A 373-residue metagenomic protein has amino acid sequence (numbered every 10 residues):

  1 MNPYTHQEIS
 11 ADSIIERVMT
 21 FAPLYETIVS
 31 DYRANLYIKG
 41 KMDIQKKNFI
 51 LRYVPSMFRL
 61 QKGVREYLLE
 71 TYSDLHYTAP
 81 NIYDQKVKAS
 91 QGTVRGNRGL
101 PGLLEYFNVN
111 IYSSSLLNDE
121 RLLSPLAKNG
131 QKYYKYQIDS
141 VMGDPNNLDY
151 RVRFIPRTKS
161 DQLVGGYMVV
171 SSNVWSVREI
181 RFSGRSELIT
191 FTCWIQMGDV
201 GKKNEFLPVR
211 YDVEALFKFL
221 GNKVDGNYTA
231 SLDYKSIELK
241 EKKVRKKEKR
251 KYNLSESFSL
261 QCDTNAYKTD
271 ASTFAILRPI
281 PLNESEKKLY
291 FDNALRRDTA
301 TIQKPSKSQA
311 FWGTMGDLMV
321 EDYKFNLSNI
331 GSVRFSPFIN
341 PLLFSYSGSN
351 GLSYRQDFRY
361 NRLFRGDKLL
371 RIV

Functional and structural regions predicted by a protein language model:
N2-R151, R157-L163, L220, Y228-S345: Structured extracytoplasmic
L24-Y32, P145-N147, K159-D161, N173 (+3 more regions): Edge/loop elements at the starts and ends of beta-strands within beta-rich repeat scaffolds
R151, W194, R355-D357: Membrane-embedded beta-strand positions in outer-membrane beta-barrel channels/transporters
Q162-G165, T190-W194, D225-Y228: Short, surface-exposed coil-to-beta transition loops
L163, S176-E179, L342-V373: Surface-exposed extracellular loop regions of Gram-negative outer-membrane beta-barrel proteins
G166, S172, C193-N204, Y234: Extended lipid/amphipathic-ligand handling interfaces
I180, V209-Y211: Beta-strand-dense domains in secreted/periplasmic systems and polymorphic toxin scaffolds
